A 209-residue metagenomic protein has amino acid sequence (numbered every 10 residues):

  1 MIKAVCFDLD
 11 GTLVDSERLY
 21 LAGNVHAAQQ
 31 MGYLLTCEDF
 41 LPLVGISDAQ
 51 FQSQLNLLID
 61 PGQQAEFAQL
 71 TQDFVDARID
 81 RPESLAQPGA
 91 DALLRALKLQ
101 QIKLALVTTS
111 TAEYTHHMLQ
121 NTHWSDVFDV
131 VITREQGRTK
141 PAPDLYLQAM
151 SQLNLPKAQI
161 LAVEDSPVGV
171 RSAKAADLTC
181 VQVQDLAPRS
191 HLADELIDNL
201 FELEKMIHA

Functional and structural regions predicted by a protein language model:
M1-K3, R95-K98, T111-A209: Asp-based, Mg2+/Mn2+-dependent phosphohydrolase catalytic module
M1-P42: Active-site neighborhood of HAD-like aspartate-dependent phosphohydrolases
T12, T108-S110: Conserved phosphate-coupling serine/threonine residues in phosphotransfer and NTP-handling enzymes
L21, V25, D48-S53, A68 (+2 more regions): An amphipathic alpha-helix signature
A27-A28, S47-P61, M118, A149-M150: Helix-loop "lid/cap" segments that line or gate small-molecule binding pockets
Q54-A92: Metal-dependent phosphoesterase signature
A77-L106, H116, P143: Short, acidic loop-to-helix structural element flanking the phosphoryl-transfer center in phosphate-processing enzymes
